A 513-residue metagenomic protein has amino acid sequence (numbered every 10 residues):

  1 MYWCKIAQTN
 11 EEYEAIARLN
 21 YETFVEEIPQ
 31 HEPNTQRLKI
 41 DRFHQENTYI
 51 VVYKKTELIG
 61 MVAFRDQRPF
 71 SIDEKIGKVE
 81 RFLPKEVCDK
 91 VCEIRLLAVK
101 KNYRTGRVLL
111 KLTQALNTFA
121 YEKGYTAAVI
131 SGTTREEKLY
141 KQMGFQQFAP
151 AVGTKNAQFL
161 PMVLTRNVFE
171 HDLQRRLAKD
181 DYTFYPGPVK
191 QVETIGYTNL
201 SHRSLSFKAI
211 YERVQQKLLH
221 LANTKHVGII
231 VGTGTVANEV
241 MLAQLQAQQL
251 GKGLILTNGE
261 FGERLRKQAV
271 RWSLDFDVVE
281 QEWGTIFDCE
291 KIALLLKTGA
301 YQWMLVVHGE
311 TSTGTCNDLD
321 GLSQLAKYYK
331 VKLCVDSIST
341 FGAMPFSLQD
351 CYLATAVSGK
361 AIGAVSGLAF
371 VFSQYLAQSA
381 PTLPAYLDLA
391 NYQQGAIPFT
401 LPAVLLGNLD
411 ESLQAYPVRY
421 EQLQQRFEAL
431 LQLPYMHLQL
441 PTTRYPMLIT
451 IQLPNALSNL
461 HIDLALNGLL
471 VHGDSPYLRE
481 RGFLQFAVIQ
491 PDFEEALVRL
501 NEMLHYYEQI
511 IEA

Functional and structural regions predicted by a protein language model:
M1-Q30, I40-E46, E57, L97 (+2 more regions): Terminal substrate-recognition subdomain of acyl/acetyltransferases
M61-R104, F159: Conserved acyl-donor/pantetheine-binding loop and adjacent beta-alpha core of acyl/acetyltransferases and related
L177-L205: N-terminal "arm"/small-domain region of PLP-dependent enzymes with the aminotransferase-like
R213-T224, Q414-L440: Conserved PLP-dependent catalytic core of the aminotransferase class-I/II
T224-L254, G262-R266: Conserved beta-loop-alpha segment that forms the PLP phosphate-binding cup at the N-terminus of a helix
F287-S337: Active-site phosphate-binding strand-loop segment of PLP-dependent enzymes
G359-L431: Active-site C-terminal subdomain of aminotransferase-like
T442-E502: Conserved C-terminal alpha-helix-loop-beta "cap" of PLP-dependent enzymes that closes/shapes the active-site mouth
